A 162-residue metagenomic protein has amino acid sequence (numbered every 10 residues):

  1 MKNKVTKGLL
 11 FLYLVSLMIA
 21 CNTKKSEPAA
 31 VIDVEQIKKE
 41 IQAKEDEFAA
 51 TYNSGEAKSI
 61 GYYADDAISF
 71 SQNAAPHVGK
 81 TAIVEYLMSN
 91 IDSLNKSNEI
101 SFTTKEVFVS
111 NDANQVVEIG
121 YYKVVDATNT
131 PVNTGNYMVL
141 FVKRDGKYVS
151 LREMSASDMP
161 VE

Functional and structural regions predicted by a protein language model:
M1-I32: Bacterial Sec-dependent N-terminal signal peptides
C21-Y62, E162: Short, low-complexity N-terminal intrinsically disordered segments enriched in polar/charged residues
E35, E40, E56-N114, Y121: A solvent-exposed, acidic/Ser-Thr-rich amphipathic alpha-helical stretch
E45, S69, N90, T104 (+3 more regions): Polar/charged side chains located within well-ordered beta-strands of beta-rich proteins
V107-Q115, N129, V142-Y148: A short, structured loop/turn motif at beta-sheet edges
I119-V125: Generic short beta-strand segments
V125-A127, M159-P160: Sequence/structural signature of outer-membrane beta-barrel proteins
T134-V161: Short beta-strand edge/turn micro-motifs at domain boundaries
